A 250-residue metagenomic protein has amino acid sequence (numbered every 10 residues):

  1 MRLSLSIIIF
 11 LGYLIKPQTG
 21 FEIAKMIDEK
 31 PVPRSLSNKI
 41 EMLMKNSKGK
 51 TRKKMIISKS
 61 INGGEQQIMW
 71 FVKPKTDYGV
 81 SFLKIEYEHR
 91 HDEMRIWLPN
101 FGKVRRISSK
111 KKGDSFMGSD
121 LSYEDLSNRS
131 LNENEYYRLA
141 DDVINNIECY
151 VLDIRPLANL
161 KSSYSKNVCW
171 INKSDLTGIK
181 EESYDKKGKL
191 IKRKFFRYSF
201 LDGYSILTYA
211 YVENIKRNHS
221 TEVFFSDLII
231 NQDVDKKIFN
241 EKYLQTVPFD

Functional and structural regions predicted by a protein language model:
M1-I8: Sec-dependent signal peptide recognition, specifically the positively charged N-region followed immediately by
I8-P17: Hydrophobic h-region of N-terminal signal peptides that target proteins for export in Gram-negative bacteria
P17, L83, E93, I107 (+3 more regions): Gly/Pro-enriched, hydrophobic low-complexity segments that function as extracytoplasmic propeptides/linkers
T19-N100: N-terminal mature ectodomain segment of secretory-pathway/periplasmic proteins
K50-R52, D77, H89, N134 (+2 more regions): Short solvent-exposed loop/turn micro-motifs enriched in small/polar/acidic residues
I57-K59, Y137-V143, R197-Y198: Short amphipathic beta-strand and strand-loop transition segments with alternating hydrophobic
K103-S109: Conserved glycine-bearing catalytic or ligand-binding loops at nucleotide- and phosphate-handling centers of large
K237-D250: Short, low-complexity, Pro/Ser/Thr/Gly-rich segments in the mature regions of secreted, periplasmic
